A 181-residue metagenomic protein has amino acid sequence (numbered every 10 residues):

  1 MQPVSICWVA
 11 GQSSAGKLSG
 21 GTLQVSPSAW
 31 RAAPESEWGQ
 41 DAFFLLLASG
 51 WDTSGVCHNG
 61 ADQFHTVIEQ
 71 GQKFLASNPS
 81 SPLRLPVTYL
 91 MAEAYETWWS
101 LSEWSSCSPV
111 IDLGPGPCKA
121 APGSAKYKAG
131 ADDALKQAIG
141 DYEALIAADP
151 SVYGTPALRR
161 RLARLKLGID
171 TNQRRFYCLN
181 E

Functional and structural regions predicted by a protein language model:
M1-E181: Acidic, polar-rich low-complexity tracts and alpha-helical solenoid repeat scaffolds
